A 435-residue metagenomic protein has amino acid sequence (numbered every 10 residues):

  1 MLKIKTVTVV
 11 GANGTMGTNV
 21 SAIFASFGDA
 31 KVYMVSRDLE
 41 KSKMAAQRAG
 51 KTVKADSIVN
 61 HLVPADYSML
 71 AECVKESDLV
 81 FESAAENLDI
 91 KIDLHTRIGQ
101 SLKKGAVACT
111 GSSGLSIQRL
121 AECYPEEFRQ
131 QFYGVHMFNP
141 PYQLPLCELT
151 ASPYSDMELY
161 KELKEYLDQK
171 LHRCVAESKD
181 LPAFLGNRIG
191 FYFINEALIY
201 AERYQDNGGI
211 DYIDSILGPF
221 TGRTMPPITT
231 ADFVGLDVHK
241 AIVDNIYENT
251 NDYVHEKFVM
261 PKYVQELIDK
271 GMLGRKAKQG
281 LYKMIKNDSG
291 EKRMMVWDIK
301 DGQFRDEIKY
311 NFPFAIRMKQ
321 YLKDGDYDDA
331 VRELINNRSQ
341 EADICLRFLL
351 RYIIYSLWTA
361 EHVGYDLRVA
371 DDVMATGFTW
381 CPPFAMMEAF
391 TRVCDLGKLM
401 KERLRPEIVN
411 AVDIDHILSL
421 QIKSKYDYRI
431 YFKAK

Functional and structural regions predicted by a protein language model:
M1-K435: N-terminal glycine-rich phosphate-binding loop for ADP-containing cofactors
